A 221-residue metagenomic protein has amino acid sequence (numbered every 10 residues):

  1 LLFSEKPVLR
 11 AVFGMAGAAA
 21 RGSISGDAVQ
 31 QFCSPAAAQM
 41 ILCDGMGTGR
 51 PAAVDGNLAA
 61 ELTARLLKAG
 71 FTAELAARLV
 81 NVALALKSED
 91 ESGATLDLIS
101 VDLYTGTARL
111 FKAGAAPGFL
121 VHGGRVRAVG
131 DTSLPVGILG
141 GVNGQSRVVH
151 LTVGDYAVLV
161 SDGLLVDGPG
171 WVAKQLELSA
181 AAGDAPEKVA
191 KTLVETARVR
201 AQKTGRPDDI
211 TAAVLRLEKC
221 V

Functional and structural regions predicted by a protein language model:
L1-A36, L86, E91, A180 (+5 more regions): Terminal helices and disordered tails flanking the catalytic cores of nucleotide-processing hydrolases
L1-F3, A53-G123, A197-D208, V214-L217: Catalytic core of PPM/PP2C metal-dependent serine/threonine phosphatase domains
E5-D27, N81-E89, G114-V148, T152 (+1 more regions): PP2C/PPM family metal-dependent serine/threonine protein phosphatase catalytic domain, recognizing the conserved
A20, A36, G47, A115 (+2 more regions): Short, glycine-/Ser/Thr-/acidic-enriched flexible segments
D27, A38-L42, R50: Cytosolic ligand/metal-binding cores
Q30-P35, D97-L103, V148-L151: A short acidic-Thr-Gly-centered motif at the start of a beta-strand
I41, K112, A157-L159: Residue-level marker for buried hydrophobic side chains located in beta-strands that build the well-ordered beta-sheet
G45-G70, R127, S133, I138-G140 (+3 more regions): Active-site-proximal, acidic helix/loop segment immediately C-terminal to a metal-coordinating Asp/Glu
